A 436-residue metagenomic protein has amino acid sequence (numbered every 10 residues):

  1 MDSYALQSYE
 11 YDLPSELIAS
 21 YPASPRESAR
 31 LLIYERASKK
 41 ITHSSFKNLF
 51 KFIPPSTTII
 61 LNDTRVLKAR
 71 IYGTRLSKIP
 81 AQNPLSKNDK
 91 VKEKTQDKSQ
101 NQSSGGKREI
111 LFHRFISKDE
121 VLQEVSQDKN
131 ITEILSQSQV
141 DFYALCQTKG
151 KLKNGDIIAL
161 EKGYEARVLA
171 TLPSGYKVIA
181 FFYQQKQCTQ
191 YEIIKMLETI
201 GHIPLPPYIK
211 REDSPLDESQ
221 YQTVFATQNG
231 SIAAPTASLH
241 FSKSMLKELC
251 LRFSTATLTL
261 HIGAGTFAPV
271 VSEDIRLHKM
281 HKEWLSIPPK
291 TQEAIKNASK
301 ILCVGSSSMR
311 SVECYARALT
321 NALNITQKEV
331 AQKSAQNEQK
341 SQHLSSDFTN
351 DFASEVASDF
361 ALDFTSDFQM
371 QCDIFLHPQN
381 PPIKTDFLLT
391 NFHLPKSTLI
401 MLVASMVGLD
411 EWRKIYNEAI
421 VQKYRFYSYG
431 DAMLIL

Functional and structural regions predicted by a protein language model:
M1-P84, K98-K333, N337-H343, D351 (+1 more regions): Surface-exposed, charge/polar-rich loops and edge strands
